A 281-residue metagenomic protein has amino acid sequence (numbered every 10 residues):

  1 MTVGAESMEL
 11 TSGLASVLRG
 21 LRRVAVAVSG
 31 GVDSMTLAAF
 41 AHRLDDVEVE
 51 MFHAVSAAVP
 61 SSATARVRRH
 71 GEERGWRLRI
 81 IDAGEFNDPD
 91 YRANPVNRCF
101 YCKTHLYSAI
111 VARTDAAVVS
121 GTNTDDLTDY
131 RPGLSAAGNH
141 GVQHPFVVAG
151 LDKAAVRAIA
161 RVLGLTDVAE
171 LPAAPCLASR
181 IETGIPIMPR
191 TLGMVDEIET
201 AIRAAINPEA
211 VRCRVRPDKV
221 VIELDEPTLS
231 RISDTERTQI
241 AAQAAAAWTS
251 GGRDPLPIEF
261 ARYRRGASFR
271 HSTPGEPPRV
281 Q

Functional and structural regions predicted by a protein language model:
M1-V162, V220, T238-R253, R262-Q281: ATP-dependent adenylation/nucleotidyltransferase module used to activate substrates
R23, E209, D218-K219, P257: Residues that mark the start of a beta-strand
F86, E182-G184, P227-L229: A short, flexible beta-alpha/helix-coil linker loop
G121-T124, V215-R216, D225: Short, well-ordered beta-to-alpha junction loops that form the rim of enzyme active sites and present histidine/acidic
V147-C213, F260-R262: Mid-to-C-terminal catalytic subdomains of enzymes that bind/position adenosyl phosphate moieties or nucleic-acid
T166-D167, E209, D234, A245-L256: Intrinsically disordered, low-complexity coil segments
P217, V221-T235: A short interface-forming secondary-structure element
